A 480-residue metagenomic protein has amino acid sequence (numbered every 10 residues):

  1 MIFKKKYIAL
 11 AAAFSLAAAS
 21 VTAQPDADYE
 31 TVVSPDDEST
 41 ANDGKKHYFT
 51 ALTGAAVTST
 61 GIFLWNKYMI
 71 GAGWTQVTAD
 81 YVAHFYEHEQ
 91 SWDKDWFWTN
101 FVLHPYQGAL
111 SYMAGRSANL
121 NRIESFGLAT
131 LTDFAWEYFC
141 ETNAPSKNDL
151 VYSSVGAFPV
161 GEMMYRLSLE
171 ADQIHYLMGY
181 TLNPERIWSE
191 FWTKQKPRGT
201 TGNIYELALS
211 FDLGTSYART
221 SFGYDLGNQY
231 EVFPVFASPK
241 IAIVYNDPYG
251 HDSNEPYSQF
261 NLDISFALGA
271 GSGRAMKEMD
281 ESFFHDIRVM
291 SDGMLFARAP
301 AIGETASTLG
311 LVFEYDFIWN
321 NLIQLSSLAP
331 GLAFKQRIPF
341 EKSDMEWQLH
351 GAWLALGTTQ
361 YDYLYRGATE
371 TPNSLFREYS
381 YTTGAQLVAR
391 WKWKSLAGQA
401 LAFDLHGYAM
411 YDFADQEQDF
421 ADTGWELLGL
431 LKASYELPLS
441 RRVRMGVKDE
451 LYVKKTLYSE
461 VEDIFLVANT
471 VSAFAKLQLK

Functional and structural regions predicted by a protein language model:
M1-D36, D172-Q173, K480: Cleavable N-terminal export/targeting peptides
V21-V102, Q107-G108, R116-S117, R122 (+6 more regions): N-terminal targeting leaders of membrane proteins
Q107-G108, C140-L169: Alpha-helical transmembrane segments that form the membrane-embedded catalytic/substrate-binding core of multi-pass
M113-A114, S238-V244, M290-F296, G331-R337 (+3 more regions): Outer-membrane beta-barrel architecture
L120-T142, S154, F158: Small-polar-interrupted transmembrane alpha-helices in polytopic inner-membrane proteins
W136-P145, A218-T220, A267-K277, E314-L322 (+5 more regions): Sequence/structural signature of outer-membrane beta-barrel proteins
L209, G214-A218, F465-K480: Outer-membrane beta-barrel "beta-signal"
L349-W353, F376-V443: Intrinsically disordered, low-complexity segments enriched in Gly and acidic/Ser/Thr residues that form flexible
